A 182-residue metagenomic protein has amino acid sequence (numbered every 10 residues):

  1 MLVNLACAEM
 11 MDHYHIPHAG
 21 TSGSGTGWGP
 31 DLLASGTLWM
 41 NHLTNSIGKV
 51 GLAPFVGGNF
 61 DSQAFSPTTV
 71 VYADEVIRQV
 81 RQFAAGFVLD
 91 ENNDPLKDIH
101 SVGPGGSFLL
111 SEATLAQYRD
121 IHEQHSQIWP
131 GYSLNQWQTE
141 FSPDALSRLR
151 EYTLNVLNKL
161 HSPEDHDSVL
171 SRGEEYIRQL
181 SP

Functional and structural regions predicted by a protein language model:
M1-V76: Glycine-rich anion/phosphate-binding loop at the beta-strand->alpha-helix junction
T68-P182: Catalytic-core signal marking the mid-to-C-terminal active-site face
